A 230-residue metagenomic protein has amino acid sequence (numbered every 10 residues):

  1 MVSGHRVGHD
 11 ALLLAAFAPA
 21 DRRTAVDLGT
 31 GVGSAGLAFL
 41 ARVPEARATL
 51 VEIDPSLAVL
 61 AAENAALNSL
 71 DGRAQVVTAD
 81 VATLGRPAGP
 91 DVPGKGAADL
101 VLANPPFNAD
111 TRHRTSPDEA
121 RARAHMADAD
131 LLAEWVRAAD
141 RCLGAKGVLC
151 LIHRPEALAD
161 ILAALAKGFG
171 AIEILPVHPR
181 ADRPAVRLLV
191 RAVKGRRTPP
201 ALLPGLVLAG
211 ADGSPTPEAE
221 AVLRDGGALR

Functional and structural regions predicted by a protein language model:
S3, V7, D128-A185: Conserved Class I SAM-dependent methyltransferase catalytic core
R23-G31: Conserved class I S-adenosyl-L-methionine
V32-E45: Conserved SAM-binding loop of SAM-dependent methyltransferases across substrates and taxa, primarily the Class I
R47-E52: Conserved SAM-binding motif I beta-strand of class I
A61-A62: Conserved SAM-binding loop
L70-V81: Conserved SAM-binding strand-loop segment of SAM-dependent methyltransferases
P105-E134: Mobile active-site "lid"/loop adjacent to the S-adenosyl-L-methionine
P184-R230: SAM/dcSAM-binding transferase cores
